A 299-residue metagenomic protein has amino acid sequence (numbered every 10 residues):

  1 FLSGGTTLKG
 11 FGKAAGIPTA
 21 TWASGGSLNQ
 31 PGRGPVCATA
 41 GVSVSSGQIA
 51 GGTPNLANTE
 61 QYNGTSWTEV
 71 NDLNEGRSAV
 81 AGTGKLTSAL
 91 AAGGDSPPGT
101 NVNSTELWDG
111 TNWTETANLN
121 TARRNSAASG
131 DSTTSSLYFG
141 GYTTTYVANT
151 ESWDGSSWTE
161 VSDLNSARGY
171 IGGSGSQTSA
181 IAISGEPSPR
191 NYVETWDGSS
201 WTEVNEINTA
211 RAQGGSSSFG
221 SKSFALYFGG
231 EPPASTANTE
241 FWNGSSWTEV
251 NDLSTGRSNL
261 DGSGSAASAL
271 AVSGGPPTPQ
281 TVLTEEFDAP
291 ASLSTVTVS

Functional and structural regions predicted by a protein language model:
F1-S299: Polar, enzyme-active/binding microenvironments
